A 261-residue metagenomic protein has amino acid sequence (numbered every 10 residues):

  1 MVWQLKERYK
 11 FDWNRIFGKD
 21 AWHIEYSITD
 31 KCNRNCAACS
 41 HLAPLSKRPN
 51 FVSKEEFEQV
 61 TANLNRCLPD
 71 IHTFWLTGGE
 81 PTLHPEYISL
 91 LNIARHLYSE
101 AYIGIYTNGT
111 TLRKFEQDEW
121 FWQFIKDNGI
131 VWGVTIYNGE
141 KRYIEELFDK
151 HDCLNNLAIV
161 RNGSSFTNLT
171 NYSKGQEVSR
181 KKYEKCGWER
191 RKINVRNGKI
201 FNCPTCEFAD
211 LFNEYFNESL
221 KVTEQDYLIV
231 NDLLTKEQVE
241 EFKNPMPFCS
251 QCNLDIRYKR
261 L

Functional and structural regions predicted by a protein language model:
V2-I105, L112-E116: Conserved alpha-helical substructure of the radical SAM core
K6-F11, C153-N162, D255: Amphipathic, soluble alpha/beta structural segments
K54, H84, K141, F242-M246: Generic detection of long, well-ordered alpha-helical segments
T61-A62, Q117-F121, T235-E237: A generic local structural motif
R66-P69, I125-D127, K243: Flexible, charged surface loops at secondary-structure boundaries
L83-N197, F201-T205, L211: Conserved AdoMet/S-adenosylmethionine-binding subsite of the radical SAM
N171-L261: Accessory C-terminal segments flanking Radical SAM cores
